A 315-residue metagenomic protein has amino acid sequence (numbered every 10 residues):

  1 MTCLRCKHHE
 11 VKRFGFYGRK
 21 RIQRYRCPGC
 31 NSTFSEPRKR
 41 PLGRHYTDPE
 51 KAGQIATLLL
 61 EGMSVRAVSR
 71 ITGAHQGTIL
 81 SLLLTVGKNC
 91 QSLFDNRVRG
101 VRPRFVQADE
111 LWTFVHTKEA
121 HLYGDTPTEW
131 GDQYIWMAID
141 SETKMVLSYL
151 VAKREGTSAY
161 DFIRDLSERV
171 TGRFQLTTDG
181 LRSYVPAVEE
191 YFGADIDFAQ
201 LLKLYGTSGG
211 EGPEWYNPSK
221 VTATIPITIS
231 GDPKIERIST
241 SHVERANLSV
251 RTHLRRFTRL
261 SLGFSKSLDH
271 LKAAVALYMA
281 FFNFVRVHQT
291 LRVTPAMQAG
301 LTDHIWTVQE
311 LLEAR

Functional and structural regions predicted by a protein language model:
M1-R315: Residue-level recognition of single "structural anchor" positions that define or cap local secondary structure
